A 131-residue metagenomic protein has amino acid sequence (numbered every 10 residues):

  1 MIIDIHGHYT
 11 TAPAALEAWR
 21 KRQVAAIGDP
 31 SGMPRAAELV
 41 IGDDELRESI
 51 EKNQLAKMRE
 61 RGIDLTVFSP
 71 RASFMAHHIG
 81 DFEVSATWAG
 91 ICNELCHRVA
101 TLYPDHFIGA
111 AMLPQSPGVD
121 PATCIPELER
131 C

Functional and structural regions predicted by a protein language model:
M1-C131: Helix-coil boundary/capping segments in enzymes
